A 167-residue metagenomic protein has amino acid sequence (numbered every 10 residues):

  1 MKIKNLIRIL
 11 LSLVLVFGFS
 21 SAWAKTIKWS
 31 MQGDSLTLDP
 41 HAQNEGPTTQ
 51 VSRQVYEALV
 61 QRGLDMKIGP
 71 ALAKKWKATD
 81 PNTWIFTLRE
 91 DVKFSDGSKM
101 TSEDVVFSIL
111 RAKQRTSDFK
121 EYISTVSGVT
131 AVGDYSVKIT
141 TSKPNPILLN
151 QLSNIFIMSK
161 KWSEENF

Functional and structural regions predicted by a protein language model:
M1-L10: Bacterial N-terminal signal peptides that target proteins for export
I9-G18: Bacterial N-terminal signal peptides
F19-A24: Sec/Tat signal peptide C-region and signal peptidase I cleavage site
S30-D80, L110: N-terminal lobe/hinge region of extracytoplasmic solute-binding protein
Q50, Q54, K67, A71 (+6 more regions): Extracytoplasmic/secreted proteins, especially bacterial periplasmic and envelope-associated proteins
V60, L64, P81, K93 (+4 more regions): Sec-exported extracytoplasmic/periplasmic mature domains
K74-T116, V132, K138: Aromatic- and charge-enriched surface segment that lines or borders ligand/interaction sites
K77, E121-E165: Surface-exposed binding/hinge segments that line and control ligand-binding clefts or catalytic entry sites
